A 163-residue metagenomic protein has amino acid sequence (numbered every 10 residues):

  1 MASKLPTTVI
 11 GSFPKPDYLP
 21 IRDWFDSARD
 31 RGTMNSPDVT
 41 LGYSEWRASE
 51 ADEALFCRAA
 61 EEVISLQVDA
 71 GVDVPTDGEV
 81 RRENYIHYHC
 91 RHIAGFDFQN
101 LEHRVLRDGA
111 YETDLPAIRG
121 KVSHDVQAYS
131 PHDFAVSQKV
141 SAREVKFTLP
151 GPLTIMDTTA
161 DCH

Functional and structural regions predicted by a protein language model:
M1-H163: Domain-level signal for soluble alpha/beta catalytic cores
